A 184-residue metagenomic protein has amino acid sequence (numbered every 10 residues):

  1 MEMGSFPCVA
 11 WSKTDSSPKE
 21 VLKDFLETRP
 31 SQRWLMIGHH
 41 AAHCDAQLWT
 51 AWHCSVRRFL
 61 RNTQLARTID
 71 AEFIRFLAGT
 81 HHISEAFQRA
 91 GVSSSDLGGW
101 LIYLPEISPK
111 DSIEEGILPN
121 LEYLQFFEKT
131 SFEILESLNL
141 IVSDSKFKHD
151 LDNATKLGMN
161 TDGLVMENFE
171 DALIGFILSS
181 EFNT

Functional and structural regions predicted by a protein language model:
M1-M36, A154-T184: Charge-rich, low-complexity segments
S12-D70: N-terminal interaction modules that seed assembly of large macromolecular complexes
E20-L22, D45-L48, T63, L77 (+4 more regions): Generic local-structure boundary detector
V21, A86, I113-I117: Hydrophobic side chains in well-ordered alpha-helices
A42, T63, R67, L77-T80 (+4 more regions): Low-complexity, intrinsically disordered regions enriched in charged/polar residues
A51-E106: Ordered, amphipathic secondary-structure segments that act as subunit-interaction surfaces in large macromolecular
V92-T184: Glycine-rich, aromatic-bearing surface loops/beta-hairpins
